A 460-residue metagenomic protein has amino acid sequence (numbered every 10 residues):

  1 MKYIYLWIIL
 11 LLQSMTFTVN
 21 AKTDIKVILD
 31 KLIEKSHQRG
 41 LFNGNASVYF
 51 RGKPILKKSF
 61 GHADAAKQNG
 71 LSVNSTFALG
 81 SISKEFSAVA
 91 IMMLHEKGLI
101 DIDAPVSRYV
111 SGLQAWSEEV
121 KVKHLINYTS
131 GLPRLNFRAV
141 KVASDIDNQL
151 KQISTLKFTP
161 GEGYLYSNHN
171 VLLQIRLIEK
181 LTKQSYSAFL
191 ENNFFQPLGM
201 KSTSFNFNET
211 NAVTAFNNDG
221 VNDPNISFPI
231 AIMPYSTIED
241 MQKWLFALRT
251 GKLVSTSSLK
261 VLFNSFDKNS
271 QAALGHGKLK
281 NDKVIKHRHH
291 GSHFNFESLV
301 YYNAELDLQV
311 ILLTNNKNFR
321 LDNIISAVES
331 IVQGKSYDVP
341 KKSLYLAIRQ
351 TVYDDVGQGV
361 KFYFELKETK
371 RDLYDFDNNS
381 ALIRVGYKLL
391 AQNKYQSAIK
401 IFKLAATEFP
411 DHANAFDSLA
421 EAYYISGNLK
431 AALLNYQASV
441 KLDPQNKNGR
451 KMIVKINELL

Functional and structural regions predicted by a protein language model:
T23, D282-K283, K317-V385, L389-Q392: Short, gly/Ser/Thr-rich active-site loops of penicillin-recognizing serine hydrolases
T23-F77, D101, N148: Short, conserved catalytic-motif segment at the N-terminal edge
I33, A46-S47, G52, S75-D103 (+3 more regions): Active-site SXXK
F60, D64, S117-F294: Short, surface-exposed loop or secondary-structure junction motifs that flank catalytic or metal-binding residues
E85, N379, A413-N414, K447-N448: Helix-start (N-cap) detector for alpha-helical repeat units in TPR-like alpha-solenoids, especially tetratricopeptide
